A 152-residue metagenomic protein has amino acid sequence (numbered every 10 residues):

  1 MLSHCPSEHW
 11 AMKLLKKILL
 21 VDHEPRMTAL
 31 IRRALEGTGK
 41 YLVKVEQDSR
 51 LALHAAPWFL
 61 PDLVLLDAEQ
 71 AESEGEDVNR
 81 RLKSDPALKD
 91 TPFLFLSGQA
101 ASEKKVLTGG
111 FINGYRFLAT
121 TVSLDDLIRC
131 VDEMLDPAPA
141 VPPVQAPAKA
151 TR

Functional and structural regions predicted by a protein language model:
M1-L19, H23, S123-R152: Non-catalytic signal-transmission and effector/linker regions of two-component phosphorelay proteins
P25-K44: Two-component/phosphorelay signaling modules centered on CheY-like receiver
V45-L63: Acidic, metal-coordinating helix/loop segments flanking the phosphotransfer/catalytic sites of two-component signaling
H54, E76-K89: Short amphipathic alpha-helix used as the core "switch/output" element in two-component signaling
L60-D62, A87-F93: His-Asp phosphorelay/catalytic-motif detector in bacterial-type signaling
L66-R81, S97: Conserved phosphotransfer microenvironments
S73-D77, Q99-T120, L124-D132: Alpha4 helix (beta4-alpha4-beta5 surface) of REC/receiver domains from two-component response regulators
D90-S102: A short, hydrophobic beta-strand element within the central beta-sheet of small alpha/beta folds
